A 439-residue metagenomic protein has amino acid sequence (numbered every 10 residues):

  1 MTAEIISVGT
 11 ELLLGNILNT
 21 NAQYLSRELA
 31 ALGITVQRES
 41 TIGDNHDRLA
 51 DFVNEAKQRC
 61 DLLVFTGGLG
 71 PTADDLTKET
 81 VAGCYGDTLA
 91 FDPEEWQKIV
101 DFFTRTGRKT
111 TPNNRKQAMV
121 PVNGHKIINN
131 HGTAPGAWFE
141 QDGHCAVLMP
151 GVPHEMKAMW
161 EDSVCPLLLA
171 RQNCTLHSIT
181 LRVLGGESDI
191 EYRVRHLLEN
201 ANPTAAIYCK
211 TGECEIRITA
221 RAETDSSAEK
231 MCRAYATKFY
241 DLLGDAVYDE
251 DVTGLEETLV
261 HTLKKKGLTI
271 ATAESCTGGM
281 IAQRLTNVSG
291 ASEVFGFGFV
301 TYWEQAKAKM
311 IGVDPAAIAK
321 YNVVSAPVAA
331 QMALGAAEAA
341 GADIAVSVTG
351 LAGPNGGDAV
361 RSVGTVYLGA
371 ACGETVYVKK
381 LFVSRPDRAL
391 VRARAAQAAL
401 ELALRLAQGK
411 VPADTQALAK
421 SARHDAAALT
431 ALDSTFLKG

Functional and structural regions predicted by a protein language model:
M1-E39, S226-K230: Glycine-rich phosphate/diphosphate-binding loop of Rossmann-like nucleotide-binding domains
A3-I5, A146, I270: Conserved hydrophobic helix-helix packing surfaces used for dimerization/oligomerization
V8-T10, F65-A73, P150, R221 (+1 more regions): Glycine-rich beta-strand-to-loop/alpha-helix junction loops that act as flexible
S26, A30-E55, F91-G132, A306-I344: Glycine-rich oxoanion-binding loops at beta->alpha junctions
R48-D51, D75-R171: Proline/glycine-rich low-complexity loops and linkers
E140-G212, R217-T219, S227-C232: Accessory alpha-helical/coil subdomains and C-terminal extensions that flank or cap enzyme catalytic cores
S227-G439: Short alpha-helical segments enriched in small residues
